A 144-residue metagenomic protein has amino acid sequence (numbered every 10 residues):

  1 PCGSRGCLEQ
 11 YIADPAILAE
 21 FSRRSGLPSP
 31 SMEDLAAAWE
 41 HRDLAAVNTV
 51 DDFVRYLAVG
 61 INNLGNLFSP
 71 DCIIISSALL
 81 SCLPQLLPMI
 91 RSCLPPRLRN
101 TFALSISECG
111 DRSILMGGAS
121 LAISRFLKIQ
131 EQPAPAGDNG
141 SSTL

Functional and structural regions predicted by a protein language model:
P1: Eukaryote-biased recognition of electropositive, low-complexity segments and basic polyanion/acidic-motif-binding
S4-L144: ATP-binding/phosphotransfer module of carbohydrate and carboxylate kinases, centering on a glycine-rich
